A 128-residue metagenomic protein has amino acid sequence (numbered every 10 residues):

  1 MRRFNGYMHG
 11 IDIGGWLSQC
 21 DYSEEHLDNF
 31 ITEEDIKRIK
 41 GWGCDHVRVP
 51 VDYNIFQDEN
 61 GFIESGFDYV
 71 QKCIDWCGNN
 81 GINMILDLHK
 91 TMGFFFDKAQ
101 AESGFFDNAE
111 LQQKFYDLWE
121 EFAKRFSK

Functional and structural regions predicted by a protein language model:
M1-H46: N-terminal carbohydrate-binding accessory modules
D12-G14, R48-D52, I85-H89: A cross-family glycoside hydrolase active-site/sugar-binding cleft signature
G14-G15, Y22-E24, D52, D97 (+1 more regions): Amphipathic, alpha-helical segments enriched in basic
G15-L17, Y53-Q57, M92: Feature marks short, surface-exposed loop/turn motifs that line or immediately flank catalytic pockets and channel
L27-F30, I36-H46, Q57, G61-K90 (+1 more regions): An active-site-proximal structural segment forming one wall of the substrate-binding cleft that immediately precedes
